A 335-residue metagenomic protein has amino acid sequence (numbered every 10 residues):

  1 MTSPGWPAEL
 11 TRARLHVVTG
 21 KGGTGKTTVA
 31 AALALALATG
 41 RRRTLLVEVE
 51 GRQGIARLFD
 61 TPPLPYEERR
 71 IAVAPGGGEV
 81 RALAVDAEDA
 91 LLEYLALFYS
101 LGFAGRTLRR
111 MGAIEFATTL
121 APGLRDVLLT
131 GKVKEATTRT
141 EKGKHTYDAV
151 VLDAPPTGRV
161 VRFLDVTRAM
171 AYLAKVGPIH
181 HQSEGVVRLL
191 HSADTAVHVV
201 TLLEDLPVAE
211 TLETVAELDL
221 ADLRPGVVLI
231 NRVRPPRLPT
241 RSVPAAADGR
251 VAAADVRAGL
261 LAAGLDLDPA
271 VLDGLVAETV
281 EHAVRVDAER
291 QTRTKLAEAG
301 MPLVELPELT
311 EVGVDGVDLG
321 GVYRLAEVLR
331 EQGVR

Functional and structural regions predicted by a protein language model:
M1-L10, H191, T195, D205-R335: C-terminal lobe/tail of nucleotide-utilizing enzymes
L10, A36-G40, A74-G76, R139-H145 (+2 more regions): Conserved catalytic network of the ASCE P-loop NTPase/AAA+ motor domain
T11-H16: Pre-Walker A (Motif I) flank of P-loop NTPase domains
T19, V47-E48, D153, H198-L202 (+2 more regions): Conserved beta-strand segments of the P-loop GTPase G domain that flank and frequently precede/overlap
T19-V85, L164-T167: Walker A/P-loop NTP-binding active-site region of P-loop NTPases, recognizing the glycine-rich GxxxxGKT/S
D60-L64, Y99, V166-M170, V215 (+2 more regions): Short secondary-structure boundary/capping segments
E68-L108: A conserved catalytic-core segment of Leloir-type glycosyltransferases
G102-E213: Phosphate/Mg2+-binding loops and adjacent switch elements in nucleotide/diphosphate-handling enzyme cores
